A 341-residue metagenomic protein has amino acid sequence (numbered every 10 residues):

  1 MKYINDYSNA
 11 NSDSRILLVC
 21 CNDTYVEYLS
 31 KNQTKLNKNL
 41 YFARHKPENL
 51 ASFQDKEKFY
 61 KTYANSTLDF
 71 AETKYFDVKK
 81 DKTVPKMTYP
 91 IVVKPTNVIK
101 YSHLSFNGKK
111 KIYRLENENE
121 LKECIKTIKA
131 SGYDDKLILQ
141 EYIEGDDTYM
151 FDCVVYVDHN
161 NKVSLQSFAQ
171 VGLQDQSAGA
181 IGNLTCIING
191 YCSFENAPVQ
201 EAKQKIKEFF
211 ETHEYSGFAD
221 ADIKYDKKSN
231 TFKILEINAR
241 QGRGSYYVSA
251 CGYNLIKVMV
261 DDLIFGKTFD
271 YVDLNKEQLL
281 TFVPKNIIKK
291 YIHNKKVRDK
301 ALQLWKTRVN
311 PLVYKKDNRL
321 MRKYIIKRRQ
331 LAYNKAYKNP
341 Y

Functional and structural regions predicted by a protein language model:
M1-Y7: Glycine-rich, highly charged phosphate/nucleotide-binding loops
N11-Q54, T67-E72: A short, GP-enriched loop/loop-strand-helix hinge that lies immediately N-terminal to, or at the N-terminal rim
Y25-L29, D81-K82, T148: Short, well-ordered alpha-helical microsegments
L50-I138, N160, Q200, Q204: Active-site nucleotide/adenylate-binding loops and adjacent lid/helix of ATP-dependent enzymes
I91, V163-S164, T231-E236: Protein kinase-like catalytic core scaffold
K110, E116-N119, E141-E214, N238-L263: ATP-dependent carboxylate/phosphate-activation module, predominantly the ATP-grasp catalytic core and closely related
Q140-E141, S216-K228: A short glycine-rich, hydrophobically flanked beta-strand micro-motif that places a catalytic Asp/Glu for divalent metal
K257-Y341: Peripheral (often C-terminal) accessory segments that flank ATP-dependent C-N-forming ligase machineries
